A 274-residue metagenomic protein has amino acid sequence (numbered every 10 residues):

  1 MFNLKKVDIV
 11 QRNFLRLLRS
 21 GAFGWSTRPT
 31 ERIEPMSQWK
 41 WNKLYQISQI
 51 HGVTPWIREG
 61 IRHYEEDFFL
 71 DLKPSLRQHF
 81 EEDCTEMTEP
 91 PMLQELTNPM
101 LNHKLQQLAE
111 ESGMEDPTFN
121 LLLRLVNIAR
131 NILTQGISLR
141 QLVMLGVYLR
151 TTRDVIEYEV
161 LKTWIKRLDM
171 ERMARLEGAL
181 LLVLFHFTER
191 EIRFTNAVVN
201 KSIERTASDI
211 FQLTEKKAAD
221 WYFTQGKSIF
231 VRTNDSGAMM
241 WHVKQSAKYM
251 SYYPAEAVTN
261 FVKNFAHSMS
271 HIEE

Functional and structural regions predicted by a protein language model:
M1-E274: Conserved NTP-donor binding/palm subdomain of two-metal-ion nucleotidyltransferases/polymerases, i.e., the charged
